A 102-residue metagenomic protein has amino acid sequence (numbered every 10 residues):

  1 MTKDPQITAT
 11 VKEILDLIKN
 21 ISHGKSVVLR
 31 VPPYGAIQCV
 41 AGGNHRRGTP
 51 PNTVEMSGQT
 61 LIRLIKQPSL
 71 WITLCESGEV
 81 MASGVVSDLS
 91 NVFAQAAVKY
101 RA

Functional and structural regions predicted by a protein language model:
M1-A102: Feature captures hydrophobic
